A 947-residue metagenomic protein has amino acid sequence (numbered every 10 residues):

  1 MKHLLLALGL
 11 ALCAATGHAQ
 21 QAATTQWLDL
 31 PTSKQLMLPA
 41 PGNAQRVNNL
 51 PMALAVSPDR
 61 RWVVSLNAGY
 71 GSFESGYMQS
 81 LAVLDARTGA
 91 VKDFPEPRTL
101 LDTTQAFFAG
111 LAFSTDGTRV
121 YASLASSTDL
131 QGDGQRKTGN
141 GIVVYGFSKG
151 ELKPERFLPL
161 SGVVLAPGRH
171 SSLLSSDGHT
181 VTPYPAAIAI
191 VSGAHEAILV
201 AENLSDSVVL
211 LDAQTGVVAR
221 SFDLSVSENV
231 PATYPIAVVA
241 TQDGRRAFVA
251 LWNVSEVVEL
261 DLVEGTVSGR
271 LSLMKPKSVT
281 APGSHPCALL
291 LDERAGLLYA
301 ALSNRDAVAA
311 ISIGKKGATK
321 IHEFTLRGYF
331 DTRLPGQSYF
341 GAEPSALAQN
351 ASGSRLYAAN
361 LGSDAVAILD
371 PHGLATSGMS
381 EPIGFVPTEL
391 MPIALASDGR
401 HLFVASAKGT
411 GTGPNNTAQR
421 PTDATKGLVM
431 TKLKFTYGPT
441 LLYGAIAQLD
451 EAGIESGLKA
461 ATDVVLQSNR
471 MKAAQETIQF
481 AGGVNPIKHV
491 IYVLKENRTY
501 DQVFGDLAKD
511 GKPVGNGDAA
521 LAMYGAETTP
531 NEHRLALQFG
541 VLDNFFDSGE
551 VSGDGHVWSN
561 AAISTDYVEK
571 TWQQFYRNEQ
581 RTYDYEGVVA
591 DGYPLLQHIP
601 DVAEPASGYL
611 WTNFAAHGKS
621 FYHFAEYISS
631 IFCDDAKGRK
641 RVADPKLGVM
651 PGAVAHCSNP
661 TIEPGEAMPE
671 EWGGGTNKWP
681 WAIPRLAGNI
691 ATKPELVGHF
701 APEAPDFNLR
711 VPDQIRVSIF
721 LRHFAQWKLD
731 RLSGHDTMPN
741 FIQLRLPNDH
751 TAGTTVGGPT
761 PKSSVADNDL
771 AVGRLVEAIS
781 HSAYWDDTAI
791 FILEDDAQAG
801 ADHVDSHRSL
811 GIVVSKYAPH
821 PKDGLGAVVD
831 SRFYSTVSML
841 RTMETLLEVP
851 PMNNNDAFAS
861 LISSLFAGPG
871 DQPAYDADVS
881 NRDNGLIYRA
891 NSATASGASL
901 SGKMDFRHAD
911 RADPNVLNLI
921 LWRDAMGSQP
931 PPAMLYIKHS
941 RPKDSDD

Functional and structural regions predicted by a protein language model:
M1-L4: Positively charged n-region of N-terminal signal peptides that target proteins for export
G9, C13, H18-I478: Predominantly soluble domains enriched in secretory-pathway, periplasmic, or organellar proteins
L442, E455-D947: N-terminal pro-sequences and low-complexity stem/linker regions of secreted or lumenal proteins
